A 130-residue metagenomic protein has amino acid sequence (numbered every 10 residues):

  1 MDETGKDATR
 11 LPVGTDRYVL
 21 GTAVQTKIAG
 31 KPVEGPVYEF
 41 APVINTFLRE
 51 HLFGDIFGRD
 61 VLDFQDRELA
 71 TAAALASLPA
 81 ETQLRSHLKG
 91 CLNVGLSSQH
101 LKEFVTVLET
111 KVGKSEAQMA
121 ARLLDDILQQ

Functional and structural regions predicted by a protein language model:
M1-F64, N93, T106-Q130: Acidic, glycine/proline-rich low-complexity segments that act as flexible tails and inter-domain linkers
D66-A76, F104-L108: Short, structured motif recognition centered on aromatic/hydrophobic residues
L78-L84, G113-K114: Short loop/beta submotifs within extracellular cysteine-rich repeat domains
E81-K89, K102: Short conserved catalytic/interaction loops centered on acidic-Pro-aromatic/His motifs
V94-Q99: Accessory, usually C-terminal, subdomains that scaffold auxiliary metal cofactors
